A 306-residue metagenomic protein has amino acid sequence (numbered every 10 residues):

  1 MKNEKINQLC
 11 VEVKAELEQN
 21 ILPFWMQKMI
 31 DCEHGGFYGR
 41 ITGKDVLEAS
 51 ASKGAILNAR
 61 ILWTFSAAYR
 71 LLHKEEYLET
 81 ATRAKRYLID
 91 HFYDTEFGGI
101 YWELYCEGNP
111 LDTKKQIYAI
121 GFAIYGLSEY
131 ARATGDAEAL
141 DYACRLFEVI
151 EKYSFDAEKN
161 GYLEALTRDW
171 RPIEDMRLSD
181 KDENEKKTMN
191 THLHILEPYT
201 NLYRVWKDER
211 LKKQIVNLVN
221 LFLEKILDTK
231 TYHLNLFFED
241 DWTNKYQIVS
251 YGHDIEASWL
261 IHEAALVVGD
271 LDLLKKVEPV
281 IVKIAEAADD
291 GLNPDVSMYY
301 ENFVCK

Functional and structural regions predicted by a protein language model:
M1-K306: Glycan-recognition and catalytic cores of secretory/periplasmic carbohydrate-active enzymes
